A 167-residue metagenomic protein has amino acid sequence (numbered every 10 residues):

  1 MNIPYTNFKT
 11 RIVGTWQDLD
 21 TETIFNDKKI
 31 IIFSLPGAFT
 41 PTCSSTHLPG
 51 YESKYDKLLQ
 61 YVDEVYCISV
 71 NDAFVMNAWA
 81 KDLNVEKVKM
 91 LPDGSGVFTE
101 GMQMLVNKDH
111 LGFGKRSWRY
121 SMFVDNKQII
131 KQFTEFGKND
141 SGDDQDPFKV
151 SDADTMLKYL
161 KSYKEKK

Functional and structural regions predicted by a protein language model:
M1-K167: Chalcogenol-based redox active-site neighborhoods
